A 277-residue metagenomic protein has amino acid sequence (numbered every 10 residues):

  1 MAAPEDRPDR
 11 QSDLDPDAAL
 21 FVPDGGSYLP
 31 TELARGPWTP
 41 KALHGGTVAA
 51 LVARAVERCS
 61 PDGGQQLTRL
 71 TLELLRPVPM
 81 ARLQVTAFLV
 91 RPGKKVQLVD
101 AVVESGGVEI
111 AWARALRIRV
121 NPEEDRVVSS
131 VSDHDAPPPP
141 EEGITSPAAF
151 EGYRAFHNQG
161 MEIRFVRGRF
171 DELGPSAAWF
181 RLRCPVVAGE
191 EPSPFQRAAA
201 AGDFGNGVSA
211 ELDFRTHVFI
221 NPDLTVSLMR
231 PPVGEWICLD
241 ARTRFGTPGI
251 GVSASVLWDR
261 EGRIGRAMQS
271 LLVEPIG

Functional and structural regions predicted by a protein language model:
M1-G277: Terminal targeting signals and extreme-terminal segments of soluble enzymes
